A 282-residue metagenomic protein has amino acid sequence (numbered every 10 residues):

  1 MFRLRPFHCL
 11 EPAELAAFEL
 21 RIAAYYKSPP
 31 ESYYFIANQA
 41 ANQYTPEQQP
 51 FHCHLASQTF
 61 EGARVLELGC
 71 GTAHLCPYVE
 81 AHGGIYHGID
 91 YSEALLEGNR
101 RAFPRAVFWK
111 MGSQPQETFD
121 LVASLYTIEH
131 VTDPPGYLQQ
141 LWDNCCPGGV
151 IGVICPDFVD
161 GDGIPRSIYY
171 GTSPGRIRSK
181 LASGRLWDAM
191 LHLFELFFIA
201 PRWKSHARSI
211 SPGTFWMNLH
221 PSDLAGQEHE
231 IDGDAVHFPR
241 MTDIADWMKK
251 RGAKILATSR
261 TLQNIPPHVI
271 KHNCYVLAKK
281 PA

Functional and structural regions predicted by a protein language model:
M1-Q114, L125, H237, I265-P266 (+1 more regions): Conserved N-terminal segment of class I S-adenosyl-L-methionine
Y86, I151-G152: A short hydrophobic/small-residue beta-strand
L121-D133: A short SAM/SAH-binding and catalytic strip from SAM-dependent methyltransferases
P135-P147: A short glycine-rich, Lys/Arg-flanked "PGG" loop and its adjoining helix->strand segment in the class I
G152-H192, W203-S209: Conserved class I S-adenosyl-L-methionine
V159, R166-Y170, Q227-T242: Acceptor-substrate binding/catalytic loop of class I
R185-H237: Substrate-binding/catalytic lobe of Class I Rossmann-like enzymes that use SAM or dcSAM, i.e., the mid-to-C-terminal
A253-Q263: Conserved S-adenosyl-L-methionine
